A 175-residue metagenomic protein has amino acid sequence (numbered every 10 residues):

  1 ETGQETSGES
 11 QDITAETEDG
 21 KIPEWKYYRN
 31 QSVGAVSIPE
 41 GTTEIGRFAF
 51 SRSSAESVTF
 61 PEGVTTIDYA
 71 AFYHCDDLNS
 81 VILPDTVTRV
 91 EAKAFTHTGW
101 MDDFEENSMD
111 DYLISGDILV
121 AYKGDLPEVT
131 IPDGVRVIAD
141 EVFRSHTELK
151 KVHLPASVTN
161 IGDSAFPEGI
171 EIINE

Functional and structural regions predicted by a protein language model:
E1-G20, N30-E44, S53-T66, C75-R89 (+4 more regions): Structural signature of tandem-repeat unit edges
